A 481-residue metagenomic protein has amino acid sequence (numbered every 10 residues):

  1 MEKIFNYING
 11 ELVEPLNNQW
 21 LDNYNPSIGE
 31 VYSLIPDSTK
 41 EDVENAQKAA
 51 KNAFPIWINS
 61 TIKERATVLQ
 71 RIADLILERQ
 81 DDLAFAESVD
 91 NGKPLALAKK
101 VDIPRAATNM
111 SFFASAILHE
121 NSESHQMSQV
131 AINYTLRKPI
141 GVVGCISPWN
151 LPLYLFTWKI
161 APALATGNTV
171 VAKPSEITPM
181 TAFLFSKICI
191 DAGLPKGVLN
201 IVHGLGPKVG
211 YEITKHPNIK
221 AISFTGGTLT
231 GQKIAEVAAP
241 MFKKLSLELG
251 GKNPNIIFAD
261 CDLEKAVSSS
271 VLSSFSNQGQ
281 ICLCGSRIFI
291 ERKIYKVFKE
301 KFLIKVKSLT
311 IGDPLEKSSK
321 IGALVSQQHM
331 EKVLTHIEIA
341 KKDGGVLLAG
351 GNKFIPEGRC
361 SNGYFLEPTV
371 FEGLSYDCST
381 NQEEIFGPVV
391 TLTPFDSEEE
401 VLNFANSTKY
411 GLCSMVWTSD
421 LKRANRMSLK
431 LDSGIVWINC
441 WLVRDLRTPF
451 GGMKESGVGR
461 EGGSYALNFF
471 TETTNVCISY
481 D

Functional and structural regions predicted by a protein language model:
M1-L34, T67, R71, N121-I146 (+4 more regions): Terminal low-complexity tails and localization/encapsulation signals of metabolic enzymes
I28-L34, I219, I256, T310 (+3 more regions): Conserved C-terminal structural/oligomerization subdomain of aldehyde/semialdehyde dehydrogenase
G29, R65, E87, M110 (+9 more regions): Residue-level signal for inorganic ion chemistry
E30-E120, V130: Glycine-rich loop-to-alpha-helix module at the N-terminal edge of alpha/beta enzyme cores
V31-S38, N52-N59, C145, N255-F258 (+5 more regions): Short, well-ordered beta-strand elements within core beta-sheets of diverse protein domains
F54, I58, A73-Q80, A84 (+18 more regions): Structural signal for hydrophobic packing residues in well-ordered secondary-structure cores of soluble enzyme domains
S122-K265, F395: Rossmann-like NAD(P) dinucleotide-binding subdomain of oxidoreductase/dehydrogenase enzymes
A221, L229-S375, I438: ALDH superfamily catalytic-core signature
